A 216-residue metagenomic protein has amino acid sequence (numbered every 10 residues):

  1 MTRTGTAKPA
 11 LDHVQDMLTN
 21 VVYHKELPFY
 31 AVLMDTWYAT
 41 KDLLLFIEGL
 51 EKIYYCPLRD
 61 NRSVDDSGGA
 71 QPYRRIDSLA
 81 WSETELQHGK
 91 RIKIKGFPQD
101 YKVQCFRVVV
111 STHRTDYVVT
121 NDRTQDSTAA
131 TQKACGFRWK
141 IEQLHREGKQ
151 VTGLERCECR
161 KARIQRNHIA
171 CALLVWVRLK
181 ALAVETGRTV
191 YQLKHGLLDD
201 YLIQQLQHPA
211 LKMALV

Functional and structural regions predicted by a protein language model:
M1-V216: Single, function-defining residue in the core of a domain
